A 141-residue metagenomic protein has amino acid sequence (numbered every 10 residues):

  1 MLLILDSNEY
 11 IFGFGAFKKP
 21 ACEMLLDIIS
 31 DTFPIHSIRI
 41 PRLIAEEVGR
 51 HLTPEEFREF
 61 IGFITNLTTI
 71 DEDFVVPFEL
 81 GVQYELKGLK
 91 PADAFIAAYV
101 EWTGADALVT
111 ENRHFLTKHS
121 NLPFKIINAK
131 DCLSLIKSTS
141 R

Functional and structural regions predicted by a protein language model:
M1-I40, T53-E56: Short, well-structured N-terminal submotif of metal-dependent ribonuclease cores
L2, S37, A107-L108, F124: A residue-level structural signature of the nucleotidyltransferase/glycosyltransferase Rossmann-like core
N8, L43-I44, N112-H114: Anionic group-transfer/hydrolysis microenvironments
F12-G13, E47-G49, L116-K118: Short catalytic/ligand-binding loop motif for oxyanion handling, primarily in non-cytosolic enzymes, centered on
S37-E72: Short, surface-exposed acidic-centric catalytic microdomains
E46-E47, D73-G81, D131-K137: A short acidic, often aromatic-flanked loop/helix-cap motif at beta-alpha or helix-coil junctions that lines enzyme
I70-R113, T117: Active-site neighborhoods of divalent-metal-dependent phosphate/nucleic-acid chemistry enzymes
D106, R113-R141: Acidic, PIN/NYN-like endoribonuclease modules and their adjacent C-terminal/linker elements
